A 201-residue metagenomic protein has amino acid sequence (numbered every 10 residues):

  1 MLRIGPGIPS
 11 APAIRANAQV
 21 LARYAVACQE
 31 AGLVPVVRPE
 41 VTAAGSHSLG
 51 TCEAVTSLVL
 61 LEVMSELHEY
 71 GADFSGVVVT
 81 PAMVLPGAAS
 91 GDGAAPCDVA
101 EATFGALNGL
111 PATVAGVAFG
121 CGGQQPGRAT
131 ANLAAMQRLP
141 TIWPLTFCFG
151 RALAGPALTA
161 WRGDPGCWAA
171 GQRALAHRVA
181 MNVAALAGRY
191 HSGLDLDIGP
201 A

Functional and structural regions predicted by a protein language model:
M1-L2, G32-V41, F74-P81: Short beta-strand segments at enzyme active-site cores
M1-P12, V41-H47, A88: Glycine-rich, proline-tolerant flexible connector loops at the mouths of alpha/beta enzymes
P9-Y24, L58: Glycine-rich anion/phosphate-binding loops
C28-Q29: Long, charge-dense
H47-A201: Active-site capping/gating regions of soluble enzymes
